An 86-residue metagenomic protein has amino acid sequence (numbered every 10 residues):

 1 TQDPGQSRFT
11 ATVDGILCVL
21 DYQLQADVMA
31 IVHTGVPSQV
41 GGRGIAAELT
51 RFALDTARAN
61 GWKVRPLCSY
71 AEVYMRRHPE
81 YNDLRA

Functional and structural regions predicted by a protein language model:
T1-V32: N-terminal first-folded block
T10, L20, A47-L49, V73: Basic, gly/Ser/Thr/Pro-rich low-complexity segments located predominantly at protein N termini
H33-T34, S69: Short, conserved active-site loops that position catalytic residues or coordinate cofactors/metal ions across diverse
T34-G41: A short, internal acetyl-CoA/4′-phosphopantetheine-binding micro-motif in the GNAT/acyltransferase core
G42-A53: Conserved acetyl-CoA-binding loop-helix of GNAT-fold acetyltransferases
F52-A86: C-terminal structural segments of small proteins and small subunits
